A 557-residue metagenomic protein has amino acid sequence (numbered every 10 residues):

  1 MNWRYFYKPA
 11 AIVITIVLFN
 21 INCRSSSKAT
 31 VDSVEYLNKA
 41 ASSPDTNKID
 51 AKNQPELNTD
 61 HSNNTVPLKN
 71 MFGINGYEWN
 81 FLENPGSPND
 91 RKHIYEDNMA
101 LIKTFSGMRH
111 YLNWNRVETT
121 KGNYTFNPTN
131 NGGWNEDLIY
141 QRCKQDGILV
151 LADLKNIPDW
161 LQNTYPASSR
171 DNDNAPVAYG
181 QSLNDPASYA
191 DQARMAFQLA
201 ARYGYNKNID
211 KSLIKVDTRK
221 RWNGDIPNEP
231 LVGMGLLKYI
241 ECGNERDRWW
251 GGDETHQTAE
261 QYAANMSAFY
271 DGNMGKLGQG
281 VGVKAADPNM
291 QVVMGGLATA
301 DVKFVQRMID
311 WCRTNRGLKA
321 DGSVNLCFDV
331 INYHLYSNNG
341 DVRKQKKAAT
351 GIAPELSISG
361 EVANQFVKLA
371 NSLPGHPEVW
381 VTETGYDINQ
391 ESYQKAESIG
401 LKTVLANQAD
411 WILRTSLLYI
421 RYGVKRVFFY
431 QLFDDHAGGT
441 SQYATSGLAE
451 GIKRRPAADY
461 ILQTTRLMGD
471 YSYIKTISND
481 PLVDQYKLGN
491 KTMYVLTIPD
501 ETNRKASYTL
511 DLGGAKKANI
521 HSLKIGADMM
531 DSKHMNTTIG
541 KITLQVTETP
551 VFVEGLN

Functional and structural regions predicted by a protein language model:
N2-A10: Bacterial N-terminal signal peptides that target proteins for export
Y36-N228, V232-G235, E241-C242, D247-D253 (+2 more regions): N-terminal substrate-binding region of glycoside hydrolase catalytic domains
M108, C143, L199, I240 (+8 more regions): Conserved, mostly hydrophobic/aromatic
D210-I226, T258-I412, Y422: Noncatalytic carbohydrate-binding groove/subsite architecture in carbohydrate-active enzymes
G385-I461, P481: Aromatic/acidic polysaccharide-binding cleft in carbohydrate-active enzymes
I477-K524: Carbohydrate-binding surface patches
D531-N557: C-terminal beta-strand-rich structural cap/linker in extracellular carbohydrate-active enzymes
